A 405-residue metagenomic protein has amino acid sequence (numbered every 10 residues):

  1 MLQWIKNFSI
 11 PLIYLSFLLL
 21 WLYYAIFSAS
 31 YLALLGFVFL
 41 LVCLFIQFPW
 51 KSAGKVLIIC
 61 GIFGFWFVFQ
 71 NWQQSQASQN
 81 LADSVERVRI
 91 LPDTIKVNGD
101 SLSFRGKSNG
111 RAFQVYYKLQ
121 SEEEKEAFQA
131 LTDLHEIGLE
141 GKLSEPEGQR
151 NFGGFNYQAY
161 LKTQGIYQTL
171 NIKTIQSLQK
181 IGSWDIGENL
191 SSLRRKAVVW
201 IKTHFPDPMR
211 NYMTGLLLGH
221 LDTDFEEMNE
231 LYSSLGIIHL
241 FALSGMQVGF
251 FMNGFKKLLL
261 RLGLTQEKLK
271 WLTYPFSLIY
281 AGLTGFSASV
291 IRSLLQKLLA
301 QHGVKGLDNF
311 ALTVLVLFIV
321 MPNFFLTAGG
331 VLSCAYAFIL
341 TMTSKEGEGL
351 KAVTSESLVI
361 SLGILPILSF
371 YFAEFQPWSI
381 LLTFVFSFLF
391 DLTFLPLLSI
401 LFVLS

Functional and structural regions predicted by a protein language model:
M1-Q79, R292: N-terminal leader/targeting segments
L2, G61-H239: Membrane-interface helix/helix-cap signal primarily in integral membrane proteins
L2-I13, G349-L362, L381-V385, S405: Functional transmembrane helices that form membrane-embedded active or gating regions
I5, L22-L34, F325, L350 (+1 more regions): Membrane-helix interface and helix-disruption motif detector
S30-V42, L332-S333, T383-D391: Alpha-helical transmembrane segments of polytopic membrane proteins
F39-C60, L170, M228-I380: Hydrophobic alpha-helical transmembrane segments in multi-pass membrane proteins
E188, S234, F370-V385, P396-S405: Membrane-interface amphipathic/re-entrant loop segments adjacent to transmembrane helices in multi-pass membrane
S361-P366, L392-S399: Transmembrane alpha-helical segments that form the membrane-embedded catalytic/substrate-channel core of multi-pass
